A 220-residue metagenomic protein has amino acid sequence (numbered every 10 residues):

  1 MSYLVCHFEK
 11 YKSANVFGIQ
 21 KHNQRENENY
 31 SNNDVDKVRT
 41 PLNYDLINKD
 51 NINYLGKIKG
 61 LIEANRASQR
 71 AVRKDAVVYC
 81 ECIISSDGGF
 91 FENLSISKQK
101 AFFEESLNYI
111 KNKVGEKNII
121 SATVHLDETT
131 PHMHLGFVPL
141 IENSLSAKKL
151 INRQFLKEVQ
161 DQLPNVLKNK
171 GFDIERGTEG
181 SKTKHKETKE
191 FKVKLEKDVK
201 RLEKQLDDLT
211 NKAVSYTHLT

Functional and structural regions predicted by a protein language model:
M1-L219: N-terminal nicking endonuclease/strand-transfer module with a His-rich metal-binding environment and a catalytic Tyr
